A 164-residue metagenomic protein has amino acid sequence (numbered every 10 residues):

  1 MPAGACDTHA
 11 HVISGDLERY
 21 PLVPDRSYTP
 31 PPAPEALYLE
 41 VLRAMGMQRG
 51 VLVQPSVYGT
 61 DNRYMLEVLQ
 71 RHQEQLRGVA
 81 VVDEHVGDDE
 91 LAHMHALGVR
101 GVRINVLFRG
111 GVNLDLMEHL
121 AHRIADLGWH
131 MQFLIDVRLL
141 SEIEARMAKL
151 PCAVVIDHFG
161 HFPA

Functional and structural regions predicted by a protein language model:
M1-R123, L127, V137-S141: Mid-domain alpha/beta scaffold segments of enzyme catalytic cores
L114-A164: Catalytic pocket-lining loop regions of alpha/beta-barrel enzymes, especially the amidohydrolase/enolase/GH5 lineages
